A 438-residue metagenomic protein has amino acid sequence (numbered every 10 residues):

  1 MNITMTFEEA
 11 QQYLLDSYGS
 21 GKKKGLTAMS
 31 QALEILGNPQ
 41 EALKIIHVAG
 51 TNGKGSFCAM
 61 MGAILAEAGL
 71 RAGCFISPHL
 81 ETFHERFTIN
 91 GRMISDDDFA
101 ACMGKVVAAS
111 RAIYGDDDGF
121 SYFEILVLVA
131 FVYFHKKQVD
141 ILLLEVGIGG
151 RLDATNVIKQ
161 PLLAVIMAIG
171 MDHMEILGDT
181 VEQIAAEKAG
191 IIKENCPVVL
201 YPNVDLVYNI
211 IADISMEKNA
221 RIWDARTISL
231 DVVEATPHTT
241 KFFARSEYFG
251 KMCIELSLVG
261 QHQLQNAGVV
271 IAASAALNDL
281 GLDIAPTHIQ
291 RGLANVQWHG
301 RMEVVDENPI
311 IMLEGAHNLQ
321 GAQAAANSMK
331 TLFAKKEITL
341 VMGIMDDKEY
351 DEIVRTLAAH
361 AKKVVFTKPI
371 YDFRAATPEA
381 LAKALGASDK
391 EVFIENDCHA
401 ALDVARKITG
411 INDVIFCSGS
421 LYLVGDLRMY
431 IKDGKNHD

Functional and structural regions predicted by a protein language model:
M1-G50, F57, A63-L70, F75 (+1 more regions): Short functional linear segments
L26, L33-E41, E67-K159, E175 (+1 more regions): ATP-dependent carboxylate-amine ligase catalytic core
A42, K136, I141-L144, L152-V165 (+3 more regions): Nucleotide phosphate-binding/pyrophosphate-handling subdomain across enzymes that bind or process nucleotide phosphates
L126-I176, N209-C253: Extended acidic/charged loop-beta regions that coordinate divalent cations and stabilize anionic phosphate/carboxylate
L163-M167, N195-L200, V365-F366: Conserved beta-strand/loop subsegment of P-loop NTPase cores
A185-K193: Membrane-proximal helix-turn-helix segments that form the acceptor-binding/catalytic region of lipid-linked
Y201-P202, I214-T236, L256-Q261, H288-N295 (+5 more regions): Beta-strand->loop->alpha-helix junctions that form or flank phosphate-binding loops in nucleotide-handling enzymes
V204-I222, I310-L313, L319, V354-V414: C-terminal helical cap/extension that packs against the catalytic core of soluble nucleotide-cofactor enzymes
